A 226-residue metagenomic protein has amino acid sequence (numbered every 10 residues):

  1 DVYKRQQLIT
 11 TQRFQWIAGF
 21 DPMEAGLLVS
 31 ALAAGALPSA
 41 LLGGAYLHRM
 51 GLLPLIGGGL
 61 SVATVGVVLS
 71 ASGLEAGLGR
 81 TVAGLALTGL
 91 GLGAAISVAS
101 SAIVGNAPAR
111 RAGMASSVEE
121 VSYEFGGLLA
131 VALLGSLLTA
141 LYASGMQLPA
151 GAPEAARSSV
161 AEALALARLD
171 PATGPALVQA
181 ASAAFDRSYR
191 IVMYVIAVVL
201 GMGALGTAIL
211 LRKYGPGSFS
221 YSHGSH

Functional and structural regions predicted by a protein language model:
D1-R110: Transmembrane core module of solute transporters
V2-Y3, L47-M50, V192, V198 (+1 more regions): Polar low-complexity intrinsically disordered regions
A18, P22, M50-G51, G77 (+4 more regions): Membrane-interfacial segments
E75, L92, V199-L200, G215-P216: Generic "edge-of-domain/loop-turn" microfeature
S101, E119-R212, H223-H226: Hydrophobic transmembrane architecture of multi-pass small-molecule transporters
